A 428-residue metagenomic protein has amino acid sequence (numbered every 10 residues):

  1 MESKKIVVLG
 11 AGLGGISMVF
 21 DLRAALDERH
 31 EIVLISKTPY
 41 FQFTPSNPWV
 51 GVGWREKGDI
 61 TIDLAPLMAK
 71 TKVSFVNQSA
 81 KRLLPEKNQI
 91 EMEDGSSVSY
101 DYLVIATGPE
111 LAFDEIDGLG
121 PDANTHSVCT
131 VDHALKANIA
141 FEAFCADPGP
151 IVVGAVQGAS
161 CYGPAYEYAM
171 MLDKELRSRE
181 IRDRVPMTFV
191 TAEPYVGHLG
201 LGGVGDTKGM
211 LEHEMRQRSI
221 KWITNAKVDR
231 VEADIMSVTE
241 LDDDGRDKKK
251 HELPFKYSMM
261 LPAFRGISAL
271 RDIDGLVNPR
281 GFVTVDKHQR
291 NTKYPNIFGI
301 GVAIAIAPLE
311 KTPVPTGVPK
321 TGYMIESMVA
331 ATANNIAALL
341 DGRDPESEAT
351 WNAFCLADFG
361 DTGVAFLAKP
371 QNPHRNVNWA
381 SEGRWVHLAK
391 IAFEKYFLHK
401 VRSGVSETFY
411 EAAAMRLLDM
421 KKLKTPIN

Functional and structural regions predicted by a protein language model:
M1-K5, K70-E167, M171-E180, K248 (+1 more regions): FAD-binding core/adjacent interface of flavoenzyme oxidoreductases
E2-S74, Q157-L201, L417, I427: Beta1-alpha1 glycine-rich phosphate/pyrophosphate-binding loop at the start of Rossmann-like nucleotide-binding domains
E31, K70, S74-R82, V98 (+2 more regions): A Rossmann-like FAD-binding core segment of flavoenzymes
I32-L34, L103, I151, M187 (+1 more regions): Hydrophobic/aromatic residues located in beta-strands of well-ordered beta-sheets within soluble catalytic
A112, G120-D147, P254-Y257, L261-S327: FAD-site-proximal beta/loop scaffold in flavoenzymes
K174-R177, Y323-T350: Internal hydrophobic alpha-helix adjacent to the cofactor/substrate pocket in enzyme cavities
S347-L367: Flavin (FAD/FMN) cofactor-binding core of flavoprotein oxidoreductases
F366-N428: C-terminal auxiliary extensions adjacent to catalytic cores
